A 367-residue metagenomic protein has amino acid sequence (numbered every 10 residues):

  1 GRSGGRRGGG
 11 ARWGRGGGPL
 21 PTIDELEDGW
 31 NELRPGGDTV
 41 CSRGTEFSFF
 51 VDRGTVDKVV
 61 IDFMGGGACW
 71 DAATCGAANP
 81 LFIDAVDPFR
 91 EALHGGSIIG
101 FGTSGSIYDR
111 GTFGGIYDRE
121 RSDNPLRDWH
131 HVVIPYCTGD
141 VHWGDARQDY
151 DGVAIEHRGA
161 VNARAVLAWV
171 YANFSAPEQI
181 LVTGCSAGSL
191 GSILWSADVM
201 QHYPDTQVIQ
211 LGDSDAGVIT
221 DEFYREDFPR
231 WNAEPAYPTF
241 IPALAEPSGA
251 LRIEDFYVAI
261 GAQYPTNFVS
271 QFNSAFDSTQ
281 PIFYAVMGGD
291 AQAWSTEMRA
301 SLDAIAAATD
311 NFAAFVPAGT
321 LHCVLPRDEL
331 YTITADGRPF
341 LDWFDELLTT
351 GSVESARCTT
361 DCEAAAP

Functional and structural regions predicted by a protein language model:
R2, R6-R7, R12-P367: C-terminal His-loop and adjacent cap/lid subdomain of alpha/beta-hydrolase
